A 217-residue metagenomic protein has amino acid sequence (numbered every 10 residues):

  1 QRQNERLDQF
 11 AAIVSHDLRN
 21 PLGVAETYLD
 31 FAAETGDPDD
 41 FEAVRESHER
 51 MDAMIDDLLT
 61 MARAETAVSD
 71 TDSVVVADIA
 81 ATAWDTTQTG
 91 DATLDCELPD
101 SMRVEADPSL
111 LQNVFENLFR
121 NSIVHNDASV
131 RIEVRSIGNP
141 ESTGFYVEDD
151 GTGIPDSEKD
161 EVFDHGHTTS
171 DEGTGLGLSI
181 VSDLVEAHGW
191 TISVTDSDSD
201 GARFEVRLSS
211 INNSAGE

Functional and structural regions predicted by a protein language model:
R2-E5, Q9-N20, T27, E46: Conserved phosphoacceptor histidine of two-component systems
A92-R103: Conserved catalytic submotifs in the C-terminal HATPase_c
S136-F145: Short beta-strand-loop-beta element adjacent to the nucleotide/active-site pocket used for signaling
D149: Acidic ATP/Mg2+-coordinating residue in the GHKL
I154-G166: Short conserved segment of the HATPase_c
G177, V181: Short alpha-helical Gxxx[C/S/T] motif in the catalytic ATP-binding
V185-E186: Detector for a conserved hydrophobic position within an alpha-helical segment of the HATPase_c
G189-D196: Glycine-rich ATP-binding loops of the HATPase_c
